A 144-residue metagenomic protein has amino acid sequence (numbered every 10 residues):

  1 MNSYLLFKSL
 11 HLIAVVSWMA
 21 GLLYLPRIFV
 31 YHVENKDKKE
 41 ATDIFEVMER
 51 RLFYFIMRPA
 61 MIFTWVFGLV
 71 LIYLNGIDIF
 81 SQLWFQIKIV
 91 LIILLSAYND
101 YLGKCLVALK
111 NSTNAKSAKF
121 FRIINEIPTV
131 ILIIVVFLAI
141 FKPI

Functional and structural regions predicted by a protein language model:
M1-I144: Polytopic transmembrane helical bundles with strong interfacial aromatic enrichment
